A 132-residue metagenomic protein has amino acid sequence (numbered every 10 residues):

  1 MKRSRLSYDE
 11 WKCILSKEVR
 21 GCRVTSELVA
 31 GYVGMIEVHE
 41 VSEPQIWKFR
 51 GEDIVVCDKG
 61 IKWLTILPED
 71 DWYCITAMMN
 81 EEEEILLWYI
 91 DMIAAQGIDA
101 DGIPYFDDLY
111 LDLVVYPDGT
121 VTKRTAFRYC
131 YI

Functional and structural regions predicted by a protein language model:
M1-W63: Charge-rich, low-complexity N-terminal segments
A30-V33, I85-L87, T120: A generic structural signal for beta-strand entry/edge sites
D58-I98, L109-L111: Phosphate/ribose-recognition catalytic cores of enzymes acting on nucleotide-derived substrates
A100-D101, I132: A short, polar/proline- and glycine-enriched secondary-structure boundary/capping micro-motif
D101-G102, T125: Short, conserved acidic/polar surface loops in the N-terminal third of protein domains
I103-D107: Short loop/turn motifs at secondary-structure junctions and domain boundaries
L109-I132: A hydrophobic, small-residue-rich beta->alpha segment in the mid-to-C-terminal subdomain of diverse proteins
